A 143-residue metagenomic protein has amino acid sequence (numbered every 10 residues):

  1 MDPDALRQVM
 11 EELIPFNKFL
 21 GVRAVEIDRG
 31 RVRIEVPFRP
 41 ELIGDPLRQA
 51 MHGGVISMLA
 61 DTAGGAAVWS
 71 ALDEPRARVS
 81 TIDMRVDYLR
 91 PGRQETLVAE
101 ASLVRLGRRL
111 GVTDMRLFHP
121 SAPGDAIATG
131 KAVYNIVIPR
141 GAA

Functional and structural regions predicted by a protein language model:
R7-G21, V25-R29: N-terminal structural module
L20, G30-V32, R78-M84, E95 (+2 more regions): A generic structural signal for short beta-strands and their flanking turns/coil linkers
R23-A50: Catalytic strand-loop segment that frames the active site of acyl-thioester-processing enzymes
F38, L72, Y134-I136: Short beta-strand segments enriched in hydrophobic/aromatic residues within well-folded beta-rich domains
M51-E74: Active-site helix/loop of acyl-thioester processing domains in fatty-acid/polyketide metabolism, spanning hotdog-fold
G54-M58, T62, D83-Y88, M115-F118 (+1 more regions): Hydrophobic alpha-helical segments of small multi-pass membrane proteins
A67-V98, L103: Hydrophobic beta-strand-centered segment that forms part of the acyl-chain substrate-binding groove
G92-Q94, V98-A143: HotDog/MaoC-like acyl-thioester-processing domains
